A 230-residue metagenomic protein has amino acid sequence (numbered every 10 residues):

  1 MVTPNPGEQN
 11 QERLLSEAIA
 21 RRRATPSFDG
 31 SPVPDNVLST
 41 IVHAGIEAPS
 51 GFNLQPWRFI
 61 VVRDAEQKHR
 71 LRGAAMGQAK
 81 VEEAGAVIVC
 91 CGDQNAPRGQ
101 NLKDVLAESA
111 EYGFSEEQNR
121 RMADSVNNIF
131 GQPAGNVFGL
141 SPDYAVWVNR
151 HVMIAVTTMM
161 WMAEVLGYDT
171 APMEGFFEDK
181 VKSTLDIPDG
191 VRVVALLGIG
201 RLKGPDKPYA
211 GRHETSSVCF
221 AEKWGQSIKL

Functional and structural regions predicted by a protein language model:
M1-L230: Acidic, surface-exposed loops and disordered segments
